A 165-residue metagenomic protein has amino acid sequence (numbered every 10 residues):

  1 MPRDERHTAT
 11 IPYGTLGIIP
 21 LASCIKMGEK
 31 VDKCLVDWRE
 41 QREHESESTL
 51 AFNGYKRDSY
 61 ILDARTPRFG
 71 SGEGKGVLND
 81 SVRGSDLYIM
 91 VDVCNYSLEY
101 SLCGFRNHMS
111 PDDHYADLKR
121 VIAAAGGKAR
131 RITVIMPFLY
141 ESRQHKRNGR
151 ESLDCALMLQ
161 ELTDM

Functional and structural regions predicted by a protein language model:
M1-M165: PRPP-associated nucleotide enzymes
